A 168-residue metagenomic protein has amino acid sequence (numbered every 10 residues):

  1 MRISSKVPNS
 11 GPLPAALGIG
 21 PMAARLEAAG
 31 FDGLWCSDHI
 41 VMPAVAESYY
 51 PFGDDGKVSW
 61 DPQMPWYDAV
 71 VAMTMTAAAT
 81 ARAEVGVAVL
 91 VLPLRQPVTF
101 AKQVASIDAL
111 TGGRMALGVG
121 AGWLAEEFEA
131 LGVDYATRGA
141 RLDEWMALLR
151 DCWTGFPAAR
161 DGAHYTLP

Functional and structural regions predicted by a protein language model:
M1-A79: N-terminal beta1-alpha1-beta2 module of alpha/beta enzyme domains
S4-K6, V85-A88: Short beta-strands and strand-loop turn motifs
A44-V45, D55-S59, T74, A83 (+2 more regions): Internal, glycine-rich beta/alpha segment that forms the wall or movable "lid" of small-molecule/cofactor binding
